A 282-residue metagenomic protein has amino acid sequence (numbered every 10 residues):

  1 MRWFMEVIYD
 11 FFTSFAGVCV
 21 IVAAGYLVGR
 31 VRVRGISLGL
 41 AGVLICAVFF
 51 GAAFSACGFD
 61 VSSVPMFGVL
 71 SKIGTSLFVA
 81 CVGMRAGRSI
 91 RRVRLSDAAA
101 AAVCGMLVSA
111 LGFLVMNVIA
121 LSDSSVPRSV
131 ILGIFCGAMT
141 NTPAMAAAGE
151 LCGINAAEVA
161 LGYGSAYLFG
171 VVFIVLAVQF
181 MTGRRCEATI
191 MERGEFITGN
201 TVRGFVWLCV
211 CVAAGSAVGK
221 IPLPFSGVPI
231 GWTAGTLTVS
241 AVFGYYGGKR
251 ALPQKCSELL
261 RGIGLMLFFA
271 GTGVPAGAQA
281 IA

Functional and structural regions predicted by a protein language model:
R2, L114-V126, L161-F196: Juxtamembrane and boundary regions of transmembrane helices in multi-pass small-molecule transporters and channels
R2-V69, R88, F205-C256, L267 (+1 more regions): Structural signature of multi-pass alpha-helical membrane transport proteins
I36-I45, L70-G74, L95-V108, I131-C136 (+2 more regions): Cytoplasmic-side transmembrane-helix entry/capping segments in multi-pass membrane proteins
V43-A52, G83, C104-L114, C136-M145 (+2 more regions): Small-residue-rich segments of transmembrane alpha-helices in multi-pass membrane proteins, especially helix faces
F59-S63, S89-I90, S122-S124, T142-L161 (+2 more regions): Transmembrane helix-loop junctions at the membrane interface of multipass transporters and ion channels
P65, A98-V103, D123-M139, P143 (+2 more regions): The feature identifies polytopic integral membrane transport proteins across all domains of life
R88-N117, A278-A282: Entry/N-cap segments of selected transmembrane alpha helices and their immediately preceding amphipathic helices
R185-F205, R250-K255: Flexible interhelical linker loops that connect adjacent transmembrane helices in multi-pass membrane transporters
